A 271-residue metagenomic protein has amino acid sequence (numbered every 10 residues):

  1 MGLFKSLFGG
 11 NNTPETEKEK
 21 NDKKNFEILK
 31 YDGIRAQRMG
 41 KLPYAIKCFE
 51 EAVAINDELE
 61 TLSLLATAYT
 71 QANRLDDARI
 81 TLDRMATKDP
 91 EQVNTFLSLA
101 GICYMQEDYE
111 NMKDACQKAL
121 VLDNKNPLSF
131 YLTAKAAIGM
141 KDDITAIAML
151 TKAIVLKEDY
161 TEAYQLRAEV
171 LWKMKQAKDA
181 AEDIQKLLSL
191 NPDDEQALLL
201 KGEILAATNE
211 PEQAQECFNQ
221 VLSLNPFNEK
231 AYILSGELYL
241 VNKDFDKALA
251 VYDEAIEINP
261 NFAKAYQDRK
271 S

Functional and structural regions predicted by a protein language model:
L7-I28: TPR-adjacent "capping" and linker segments in tetratricopeptide-repeat scaffold/adaptor proteins
N21-E60, L64-Q71, G101-E107, K135 (+4 more regions): Alpha-helical segment of the N-proximal tetratricopeptide repeat
K23, N56-D57, P90, N124 (+4 more regions): Short coil turns that delineate tetratricopeptide repeat
F26-E27, L59-E60, V93-N94, P127-L128 (+4 more regions): Helix-start (N-cap) detector for alpha-helical repeat units in TPR-like alpha-solenoids, especially tetratricopeptide
